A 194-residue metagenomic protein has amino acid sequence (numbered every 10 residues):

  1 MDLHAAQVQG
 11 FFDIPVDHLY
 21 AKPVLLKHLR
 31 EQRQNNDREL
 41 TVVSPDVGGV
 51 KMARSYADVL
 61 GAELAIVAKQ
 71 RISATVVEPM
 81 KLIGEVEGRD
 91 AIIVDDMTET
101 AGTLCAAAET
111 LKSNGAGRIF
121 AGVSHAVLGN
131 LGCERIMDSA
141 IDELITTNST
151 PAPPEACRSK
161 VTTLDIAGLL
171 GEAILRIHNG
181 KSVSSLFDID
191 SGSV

Functional and structural regions predicted by a protein language model:
M1-V194: PRPP-associated nucleotide enzymes
